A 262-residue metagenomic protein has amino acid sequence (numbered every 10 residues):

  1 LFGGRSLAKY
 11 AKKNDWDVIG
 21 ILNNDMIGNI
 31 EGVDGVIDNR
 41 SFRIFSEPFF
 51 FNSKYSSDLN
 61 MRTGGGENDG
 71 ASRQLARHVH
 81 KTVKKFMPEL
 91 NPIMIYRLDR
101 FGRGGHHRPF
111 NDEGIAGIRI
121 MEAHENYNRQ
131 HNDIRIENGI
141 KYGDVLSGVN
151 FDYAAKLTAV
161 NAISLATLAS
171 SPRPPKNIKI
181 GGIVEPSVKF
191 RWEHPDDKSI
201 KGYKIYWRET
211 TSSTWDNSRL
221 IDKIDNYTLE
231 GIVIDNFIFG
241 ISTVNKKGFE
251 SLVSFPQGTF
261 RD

Functional and structural regions predicted by a protein language model:
F2-G104, E113: Metal-dependent peptidase/peptidase-like ectodomains
I30-F45, M94-P172: Active-site-adjacent mobile loop/cap segments within catalytic or ligand-binding domains
S171-G181: Proline-enriched interdomain boundary motifs that mark the N-terminal boundary and often initiate the first structured
P186-S199: Conserved aromatic anchor
G202-I205: Short beta-strand elements bearing conserved aromatic residues within extracellular beta-rich modules
N217-I224: Short beta-strand segments within Ig-like beta-sandwich modules, predominantly Fibronectin type-III
L229-S251: Beta-strand-rich modules
K246-D262: Extracellular fibronectin type III
